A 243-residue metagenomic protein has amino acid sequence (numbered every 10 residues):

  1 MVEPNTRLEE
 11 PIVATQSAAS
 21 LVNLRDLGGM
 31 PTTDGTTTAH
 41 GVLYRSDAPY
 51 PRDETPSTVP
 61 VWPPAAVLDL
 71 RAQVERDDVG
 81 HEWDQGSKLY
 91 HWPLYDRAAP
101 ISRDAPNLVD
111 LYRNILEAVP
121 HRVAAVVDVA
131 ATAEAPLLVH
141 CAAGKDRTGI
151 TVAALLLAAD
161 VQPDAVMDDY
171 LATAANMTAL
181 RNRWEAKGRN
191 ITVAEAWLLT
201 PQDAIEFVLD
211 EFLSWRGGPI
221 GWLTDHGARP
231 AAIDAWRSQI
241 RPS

Functional and structural regions predicted by a protein language model:
M1-L138, T151-S243: Cys-dependent protein tyrosine phosphatase-like superfamily
A143, R147-T148: Ser/Thr-glycine-rich phosphate-binding loops at phosphate-binding pockets of nucleotides, nucleotide cofactors
